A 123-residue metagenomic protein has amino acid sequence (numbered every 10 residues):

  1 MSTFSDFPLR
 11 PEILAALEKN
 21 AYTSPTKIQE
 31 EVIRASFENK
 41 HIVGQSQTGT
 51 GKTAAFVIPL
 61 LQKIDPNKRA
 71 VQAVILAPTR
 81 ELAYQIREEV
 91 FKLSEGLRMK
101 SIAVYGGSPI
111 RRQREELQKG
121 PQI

Functional and structural regions predicted by a protein language model:
M1-Q45: Conserved pre-motif I regulatory segment
D6, P11-Y22, K68-I123: Conserved nucleic-acid-binding Ia/Ib motif block in the N-terminal RecA-like helicase ATPase lobe
E31-I42, T53-K68, E88-L93: Walker A/P-loop NTP-binding motif
S46-T50: The conserved Walker
G51-T53, R80: Walker A/P-loop
